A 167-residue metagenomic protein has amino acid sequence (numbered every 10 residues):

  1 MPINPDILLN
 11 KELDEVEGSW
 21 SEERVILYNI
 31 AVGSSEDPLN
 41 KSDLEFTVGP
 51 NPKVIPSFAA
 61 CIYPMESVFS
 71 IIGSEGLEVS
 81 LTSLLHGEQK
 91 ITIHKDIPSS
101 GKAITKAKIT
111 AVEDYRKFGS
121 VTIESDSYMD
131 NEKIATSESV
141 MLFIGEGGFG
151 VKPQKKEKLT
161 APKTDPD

Functional and structural regions predicted by a protein language model:
M1-H86, V151-Q154, L159-D167: Hot-dog-fold acyl-thioester-processing enzymes
M1-L13, S67, L84-D167: HotDog/MaoC-like acyl-thioester-processing domains
